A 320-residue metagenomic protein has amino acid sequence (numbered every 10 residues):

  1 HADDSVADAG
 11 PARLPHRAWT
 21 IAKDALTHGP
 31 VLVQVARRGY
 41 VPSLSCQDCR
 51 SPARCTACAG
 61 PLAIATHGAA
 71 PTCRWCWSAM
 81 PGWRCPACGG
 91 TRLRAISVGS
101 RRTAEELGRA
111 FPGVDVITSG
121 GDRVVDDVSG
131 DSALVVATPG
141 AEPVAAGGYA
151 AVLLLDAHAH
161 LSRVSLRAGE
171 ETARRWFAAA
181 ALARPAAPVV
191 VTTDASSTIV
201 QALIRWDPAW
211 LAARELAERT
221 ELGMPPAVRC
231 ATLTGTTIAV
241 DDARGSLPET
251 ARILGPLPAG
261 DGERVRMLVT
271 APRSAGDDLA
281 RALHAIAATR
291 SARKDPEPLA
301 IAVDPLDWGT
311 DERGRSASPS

Functional and structural regions predicted by a protein language model:
H1-G10, A53, F111, R123-G169 (+1 more regions): Accessory helical-bundle/CTD segments and flexible terminal tails appended to RecA-like ATPase motors
H1-Q47, P52, R229, T236-A239: Conserved interdomain linker/interface between the two RecA-like ATPase lobes of SF2 helicase motors
G10, L14-A18, P42, S51-R54 (+8 more regions): Helical mechanochemical/support elements of P-loop NTPase systems and associated helical scaffolds
D24-A110: Cys/His-rich short segments
H28-G29, V114, S132: Short, high-confidence coil segments that cap the C-terminus of an alpha-helix and link into the following beta-strand
V31, V116, P188-V189: Hydrophobic/aromatic residues located in beta-strands of well-ordered beta-sheets within soluble catalytic
L93-D122, I238-S246: Short, charged N-terminal beta->alpha structural module
